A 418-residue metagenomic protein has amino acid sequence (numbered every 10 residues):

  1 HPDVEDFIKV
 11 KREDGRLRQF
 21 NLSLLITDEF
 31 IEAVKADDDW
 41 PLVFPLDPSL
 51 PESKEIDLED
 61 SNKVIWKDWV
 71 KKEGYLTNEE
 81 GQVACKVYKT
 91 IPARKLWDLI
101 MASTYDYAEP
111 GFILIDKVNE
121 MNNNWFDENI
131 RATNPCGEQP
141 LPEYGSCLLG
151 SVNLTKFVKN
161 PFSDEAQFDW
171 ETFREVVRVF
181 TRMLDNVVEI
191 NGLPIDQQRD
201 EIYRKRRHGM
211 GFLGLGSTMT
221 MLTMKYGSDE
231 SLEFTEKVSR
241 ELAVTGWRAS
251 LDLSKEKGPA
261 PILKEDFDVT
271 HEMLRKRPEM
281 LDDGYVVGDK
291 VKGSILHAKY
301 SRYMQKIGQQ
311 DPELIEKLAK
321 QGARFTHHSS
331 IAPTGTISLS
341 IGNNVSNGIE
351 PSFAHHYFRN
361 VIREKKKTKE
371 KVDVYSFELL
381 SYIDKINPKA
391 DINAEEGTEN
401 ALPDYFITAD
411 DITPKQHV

Functional and structural regions predicted by a protein language model:
H1, A108, L215, G335: Short, conserved catalytic/metal-binding motifs centered on acidic residues
P2-W170, L193-E201, G246-D289, G293-L296 (+2 more regions): Active-site cavity-forming subdomains of large catalytic enzyme subunits
F7, P45, I113-D116, G150-V152 (+6 more regions): Generic beta-strand/beta-sheet core signal
R12, L25-I26, F30, V34-K35 (+10 more regions): Terminal amphipathic helices with adjacent charged low-complexity linkers/tails
E138-P140, L184-E189, Y300-Q309, K317-V418: Catalytic alpha/beta core of large soluble enzyme barrels
W170-V177, E201-G209, L232, E236 (+2 more regions): Amphipathic, non-membrane alpha-helical segments in soluble helical-bundle scaffolds
V179-I190, E201-T223: Core structural elements
